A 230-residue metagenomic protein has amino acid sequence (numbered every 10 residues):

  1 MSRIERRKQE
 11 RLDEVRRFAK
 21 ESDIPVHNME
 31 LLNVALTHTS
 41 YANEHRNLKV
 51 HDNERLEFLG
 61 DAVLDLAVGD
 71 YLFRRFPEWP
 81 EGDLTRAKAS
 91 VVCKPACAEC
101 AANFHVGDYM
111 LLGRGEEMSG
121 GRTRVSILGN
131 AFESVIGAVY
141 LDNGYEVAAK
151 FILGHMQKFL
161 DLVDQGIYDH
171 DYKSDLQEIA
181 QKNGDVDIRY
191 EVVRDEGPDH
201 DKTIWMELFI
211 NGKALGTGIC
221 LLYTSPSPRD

Functional and structural regions predicted by a protein language model:
M1-S225, R229: Double-stranded RNA-binding/processing signature
